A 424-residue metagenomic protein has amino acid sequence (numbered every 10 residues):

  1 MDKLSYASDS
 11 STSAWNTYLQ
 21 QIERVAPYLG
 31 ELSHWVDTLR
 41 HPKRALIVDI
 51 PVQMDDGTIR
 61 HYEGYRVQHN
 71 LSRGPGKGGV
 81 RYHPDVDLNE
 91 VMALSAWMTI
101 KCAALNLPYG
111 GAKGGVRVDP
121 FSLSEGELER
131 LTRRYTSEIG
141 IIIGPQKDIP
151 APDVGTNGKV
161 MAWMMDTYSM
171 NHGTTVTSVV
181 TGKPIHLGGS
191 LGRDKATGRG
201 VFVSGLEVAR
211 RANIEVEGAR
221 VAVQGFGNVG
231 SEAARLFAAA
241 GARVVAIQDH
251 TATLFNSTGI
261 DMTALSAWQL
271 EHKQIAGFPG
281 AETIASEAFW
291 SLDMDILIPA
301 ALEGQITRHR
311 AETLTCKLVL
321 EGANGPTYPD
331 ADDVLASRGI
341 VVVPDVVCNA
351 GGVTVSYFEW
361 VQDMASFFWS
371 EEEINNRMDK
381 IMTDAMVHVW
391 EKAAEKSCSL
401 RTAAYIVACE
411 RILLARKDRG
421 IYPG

Functional and structural regions predicted by a protein language model:
Y6-D49: Short, Gly/Pro- and small/polar-rich lid/capping loops
S8-S13, V208, T313-G424: Adenosine-phosphate binding glycine-rich loop
I47-P120: Glycine-rich, N-terminal phosphate-binding loop and its surrounding beta-alpha-beta segment
H83, A103-E217: Glycine/serine-rich phosphate-binding loop and adjoining beta1-alpha1 elements at the start of nucleotide-handling
A93, I149-A151, T175-T177, A246-D249 (+4 more regions): General beta-strand structural signal in soluble alpha/beta enzymes
G189-M294: Glycine-rich phosphate/diphosphate-binding loop of Rossmann-like nucleotide-binding domains
A252-V342: Rossmann-like adenosine-cofactor binding region
